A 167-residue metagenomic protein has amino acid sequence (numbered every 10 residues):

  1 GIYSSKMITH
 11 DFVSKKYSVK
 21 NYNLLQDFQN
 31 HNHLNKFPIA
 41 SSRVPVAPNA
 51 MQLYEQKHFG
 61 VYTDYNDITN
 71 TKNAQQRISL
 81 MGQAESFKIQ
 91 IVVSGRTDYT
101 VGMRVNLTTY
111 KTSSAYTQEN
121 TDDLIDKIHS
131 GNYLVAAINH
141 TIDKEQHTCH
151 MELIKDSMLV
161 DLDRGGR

Functional and structural regions predicted by a protein language model:
G1-R167: An acidic/polar, Gly/Ser/Thr-rich interaction patch typically located in mid-to-C-terminal regions of proteins
